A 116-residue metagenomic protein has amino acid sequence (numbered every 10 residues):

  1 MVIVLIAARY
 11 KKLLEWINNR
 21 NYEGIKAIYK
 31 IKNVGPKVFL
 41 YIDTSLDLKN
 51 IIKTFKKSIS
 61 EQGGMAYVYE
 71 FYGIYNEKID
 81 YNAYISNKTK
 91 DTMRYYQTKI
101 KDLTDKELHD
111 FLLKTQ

Functional and structural regions predicted by a protein language model:
M1-V2: Extreme N-terminal starter segment of soluble prokaryotic enzymes
L5-K26: Short amphipathic alpha-helix segments
N21-I25, Q62-Y67: Short secondary-structure junctions
A27-G63: Short, intrinsically disordered low-complexity segments
N33-V38, V68-S86: Short proline/glycine- and acidic-rich turn/helix-capping motifs at secondary-structure junctions
E77-I100, F111: Short, low-order "capping/linker" segments at domain edges
D102-Q116: Short, low-complexity S/T/E/D/G/P-rich linear segments that nucleate or cap local secondary structure
